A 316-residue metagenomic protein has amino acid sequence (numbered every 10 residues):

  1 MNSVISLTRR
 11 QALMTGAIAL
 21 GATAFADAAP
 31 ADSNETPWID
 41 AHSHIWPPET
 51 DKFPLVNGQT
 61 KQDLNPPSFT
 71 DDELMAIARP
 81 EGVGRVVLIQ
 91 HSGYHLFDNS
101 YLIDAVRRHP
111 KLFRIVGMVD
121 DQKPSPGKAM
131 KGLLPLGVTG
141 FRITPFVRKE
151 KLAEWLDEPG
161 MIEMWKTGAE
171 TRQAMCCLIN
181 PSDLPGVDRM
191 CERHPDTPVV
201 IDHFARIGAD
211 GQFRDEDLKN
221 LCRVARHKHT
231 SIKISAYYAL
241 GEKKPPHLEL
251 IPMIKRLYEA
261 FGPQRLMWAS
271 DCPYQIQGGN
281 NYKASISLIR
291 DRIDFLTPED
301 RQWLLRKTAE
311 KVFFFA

Functional and structural regions predicted by a protein language model:
N2-D27, D32-I39, D51, N57-T60 (+5 more regions): Mid-to-C-terminal alpha-helical segments outside catalytic/metal-binding sites
W38-P48, I201: Histidine-centered catalytic micro-motifs
H42, L102, G168, I232 (+3 more regions): Conserved, mostly hydrophobic/aromatic
S43-I45, R206, Y274: Short, glycine/acidic-enriched loop or turn micro-motifs at the edges of active sites
E49-P54, S100, K128-A129, Q212-R214 (+2 more regions): Short aromatic-enriched loop/helix-cap "lid" or pocket-rim segments at secondary-structure transitions that line
R85, Y94-S182, R189-C191, S231-Y237 (+1 more regions): Active-site gating/metal-coordination segments in enzymes
L96-H109, P195, V200-I201, M253 (+2 more regions): Short, electropositive alpha-helical surface patch
E154-W268: Catalytic pocket-lining loop regions of alpha/beta-barrel enzymes, especially the amidohydrolase/enolase/GH5 lineages
